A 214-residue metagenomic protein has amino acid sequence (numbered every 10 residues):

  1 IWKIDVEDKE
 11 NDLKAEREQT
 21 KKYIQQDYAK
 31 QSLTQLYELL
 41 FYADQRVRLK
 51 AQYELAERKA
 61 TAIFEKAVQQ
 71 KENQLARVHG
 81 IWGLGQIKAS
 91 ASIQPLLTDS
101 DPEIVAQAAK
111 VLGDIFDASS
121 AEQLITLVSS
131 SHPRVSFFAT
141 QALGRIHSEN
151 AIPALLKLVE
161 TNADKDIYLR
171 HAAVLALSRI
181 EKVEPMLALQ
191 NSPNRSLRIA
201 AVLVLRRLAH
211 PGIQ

Functional and structural regions predicted by a protein language model:
I1-D27: Beta-propeller domains with acidic blade repeats across secreted/periplasmic ectodomains and cytosolic WD/CNH propellers
Y28-K30, L40-R58, W82-Q86, D101-V105: C-terminal substrate/ligand-recognition segments
A29-E38, R58-Q70, I87-T98, F116-S129 (+3 more regions): Amphipathic alpha-helical scaffolding segments comprising HEAT/armadillo-like alpha-solenoid repeats
A43-D44, E72-N73, S100-P102, S131-H132 (+2 more regions): Short inter-helical turns and helix N-cap capping residues of alpha-solenoid HEAT/ARM repeat scaffolds
V47-R48, Q74-R77, V105, S136 (+2 more regions): Residue-level detector of extended alpha-helical repeat arrays and alpha-solenoid scaffolds
